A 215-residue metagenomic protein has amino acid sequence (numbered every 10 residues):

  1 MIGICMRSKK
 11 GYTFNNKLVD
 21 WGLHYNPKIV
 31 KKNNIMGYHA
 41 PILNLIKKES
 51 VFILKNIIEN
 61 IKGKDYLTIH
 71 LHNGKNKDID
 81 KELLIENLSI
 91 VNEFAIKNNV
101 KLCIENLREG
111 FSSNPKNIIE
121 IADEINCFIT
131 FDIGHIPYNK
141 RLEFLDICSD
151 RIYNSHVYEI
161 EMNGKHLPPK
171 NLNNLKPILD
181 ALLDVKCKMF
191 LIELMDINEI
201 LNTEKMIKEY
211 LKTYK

Functional and structural regions predicted by a protein language model:
I2-G3, S8-N16, I29-N33, N56-D65 (+5 more regions): Histidine-acidic metal/acid-base catalytic patches
S8-K10, Y25-K28, A40-N44, L71-K75 (+4 more regions): Active-site-proximal loop/turn and secondary-structure-junction residues that shape catalytic pockets, frequently
I35-Y38, F131: Active-site proximal beta-strand in glycosyltransferases
L43-I58: Glycine-rich anion/phosphate-binding loops
V51, K81-E82: Extended recognition/assembly regions associated with phosphoester-bond processing machinery
K62-I79, C103-N106: Active-site groove signature of glycoside hydrolases
C103-E105, T130, L191: Generic enzyme active-site microenvironment
